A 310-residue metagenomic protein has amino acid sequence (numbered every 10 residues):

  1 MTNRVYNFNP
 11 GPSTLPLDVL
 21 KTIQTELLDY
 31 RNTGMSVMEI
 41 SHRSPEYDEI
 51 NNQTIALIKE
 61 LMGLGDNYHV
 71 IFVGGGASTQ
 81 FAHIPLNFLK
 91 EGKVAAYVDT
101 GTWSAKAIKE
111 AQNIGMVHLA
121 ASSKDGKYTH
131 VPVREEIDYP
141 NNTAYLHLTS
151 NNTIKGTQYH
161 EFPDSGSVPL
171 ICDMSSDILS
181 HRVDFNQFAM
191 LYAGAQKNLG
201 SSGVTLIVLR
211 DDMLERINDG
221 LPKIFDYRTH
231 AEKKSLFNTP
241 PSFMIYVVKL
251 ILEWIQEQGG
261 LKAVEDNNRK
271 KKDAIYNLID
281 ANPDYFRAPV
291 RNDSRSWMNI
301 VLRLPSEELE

Functional and structural regions predicted by a protein language model:
M1-I40: N-terminal "arm"/small-domain region of PLP-dependent enzymes with the aminotransferase-like
N32-Q80, N87, T102, E110: Conserved N-terminal alpha-helix of the aminotransferase class I/II PLP-enzyme fold
L89-A105: Conserved PLP-anchoring active-site segment centered on the Schiff-base-forming lysine
A111, S123-I178: Active-site phosphate-binding strand-loop segment of PLP-dependent enzymes
I171, F185-Q196: Conserved active-site segment immediately N-terminal to the catalytic lysine that forms the internal aldimine
A195-Y276, R291: Active-site C-terminal subdomain of aminotransferase-like
R287-E310: Conserved PLP-binding catalytic core of the aspartate aminotransferase-like
